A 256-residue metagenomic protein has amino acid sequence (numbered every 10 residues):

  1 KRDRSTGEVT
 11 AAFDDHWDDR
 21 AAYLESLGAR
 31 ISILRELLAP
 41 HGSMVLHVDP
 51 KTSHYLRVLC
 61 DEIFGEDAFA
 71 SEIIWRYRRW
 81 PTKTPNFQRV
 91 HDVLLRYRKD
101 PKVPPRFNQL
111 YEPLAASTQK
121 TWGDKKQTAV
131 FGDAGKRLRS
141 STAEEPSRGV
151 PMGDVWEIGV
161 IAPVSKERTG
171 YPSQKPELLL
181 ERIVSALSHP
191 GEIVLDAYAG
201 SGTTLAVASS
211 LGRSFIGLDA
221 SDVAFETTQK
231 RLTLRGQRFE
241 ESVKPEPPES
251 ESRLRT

Functional and structural regions predicted by a protein language model:
K1-Q229, L234-R235: Core catalytic lobe of class I
E226-T256: PRPP-dependent phosphoribosyltransferase catalytic core
